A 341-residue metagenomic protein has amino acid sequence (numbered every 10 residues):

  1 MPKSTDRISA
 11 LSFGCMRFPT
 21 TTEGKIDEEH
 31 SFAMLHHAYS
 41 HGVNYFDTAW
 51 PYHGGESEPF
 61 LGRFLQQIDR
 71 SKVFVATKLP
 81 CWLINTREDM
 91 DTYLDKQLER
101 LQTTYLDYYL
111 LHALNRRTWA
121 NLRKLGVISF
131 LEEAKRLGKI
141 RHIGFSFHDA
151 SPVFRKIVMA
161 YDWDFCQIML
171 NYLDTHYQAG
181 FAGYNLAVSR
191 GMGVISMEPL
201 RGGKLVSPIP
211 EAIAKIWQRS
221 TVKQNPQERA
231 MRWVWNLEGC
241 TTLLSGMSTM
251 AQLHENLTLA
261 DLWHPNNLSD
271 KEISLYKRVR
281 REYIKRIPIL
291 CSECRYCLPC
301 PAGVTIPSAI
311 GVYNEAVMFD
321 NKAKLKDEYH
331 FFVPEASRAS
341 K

Functional and structural regions predicted by a protein language model:
M1-V73, R136: N-terminal binding-site loop/beta-alpha segment at the start of enzyme catalytic domains that lines or forms
I8, F46, K72-V73, T103-L106 (+3 more regions): Local beta-strand N-terminus motif with an aromatic residue
F13, S31, A38, F46 (+11 more regions): Conserved, mostly hydrophobic/aromatic
T22, W82-L200, P208-A214, T221-V222 (+1 more regions): Glycine/proline-rich, positively charged, aromatic-decorated active-site loop/lid region on the catalytic face
H37-Y39, N44, A182-K341: Structured C-terminal cap/extension of enzyme domains
Y45-P51, R141-F145, Q167-I168, T242-L244: Short catalytic-loop micro-motif centered on adjacent basic/acidic residues
Y52, E56, H148-D149, S248 (+1 more regions): Short beta->alpha linker loops
S57-L61, A150-F154, L253: Short, well-ordered alpha-helical microsegments
